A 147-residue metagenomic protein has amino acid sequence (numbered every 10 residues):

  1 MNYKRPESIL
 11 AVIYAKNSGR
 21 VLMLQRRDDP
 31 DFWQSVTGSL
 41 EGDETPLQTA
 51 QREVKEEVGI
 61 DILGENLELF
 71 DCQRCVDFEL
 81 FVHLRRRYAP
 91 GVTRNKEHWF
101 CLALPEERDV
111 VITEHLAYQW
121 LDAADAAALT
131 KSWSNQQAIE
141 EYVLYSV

Functional and structural regions predicted by a protein language model:
M1-V21, G42: Conserved N-terminal beta-strand and adjoining loop/helix that marks the start of the Nudix/MutT-like hydrolase domain
Y14-K16, Q25, A103: A generic structural motif
G19, F32, R108-V110: Residue-level signal for secondary-structure boundary sites
L22-L24, A126: Conserved short hydrophobic patches within well-ordered secondary structure
R27-P30: Short connector loops/turns at beta-strand edges and beta->alpha or beta->beta junctions
Q34-T37: A short gly/proline-enriched turn/hairpin at secondary-structure junctions
L40-S134: Unchanged
A127-V147: Charged phosphate-binding loop/patch that engages nucleotide di/tri-phosphates or the phosphate backbone of nucleic
